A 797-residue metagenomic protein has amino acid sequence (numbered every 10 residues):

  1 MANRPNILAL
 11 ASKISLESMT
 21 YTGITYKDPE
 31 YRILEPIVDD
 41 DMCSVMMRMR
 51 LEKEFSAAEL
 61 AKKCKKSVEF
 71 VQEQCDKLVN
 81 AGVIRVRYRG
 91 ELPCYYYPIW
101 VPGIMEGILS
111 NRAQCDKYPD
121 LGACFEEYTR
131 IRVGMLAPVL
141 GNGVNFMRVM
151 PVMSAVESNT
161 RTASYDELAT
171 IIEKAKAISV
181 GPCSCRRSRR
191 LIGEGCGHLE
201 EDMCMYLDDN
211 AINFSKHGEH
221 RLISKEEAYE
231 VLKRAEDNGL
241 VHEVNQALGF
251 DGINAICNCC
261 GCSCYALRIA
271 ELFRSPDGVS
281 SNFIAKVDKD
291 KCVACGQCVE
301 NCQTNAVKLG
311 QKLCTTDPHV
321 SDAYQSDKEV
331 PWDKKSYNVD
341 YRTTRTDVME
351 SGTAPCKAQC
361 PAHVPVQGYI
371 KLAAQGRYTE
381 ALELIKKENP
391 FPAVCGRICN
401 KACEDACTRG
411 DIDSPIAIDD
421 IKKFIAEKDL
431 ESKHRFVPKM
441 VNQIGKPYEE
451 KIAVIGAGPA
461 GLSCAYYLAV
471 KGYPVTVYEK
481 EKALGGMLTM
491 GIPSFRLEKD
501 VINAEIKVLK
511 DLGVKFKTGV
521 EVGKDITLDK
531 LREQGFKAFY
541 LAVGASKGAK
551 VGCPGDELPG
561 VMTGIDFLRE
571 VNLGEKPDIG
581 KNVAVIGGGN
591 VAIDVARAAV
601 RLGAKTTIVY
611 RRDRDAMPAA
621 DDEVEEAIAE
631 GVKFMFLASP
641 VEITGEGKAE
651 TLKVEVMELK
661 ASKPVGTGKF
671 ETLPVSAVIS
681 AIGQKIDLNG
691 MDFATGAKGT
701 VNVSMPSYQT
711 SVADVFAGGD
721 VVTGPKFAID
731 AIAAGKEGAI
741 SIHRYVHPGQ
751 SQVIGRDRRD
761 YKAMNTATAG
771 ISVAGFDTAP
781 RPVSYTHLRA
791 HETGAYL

Functional and structural regions predicted by a protein language model:
R50, E54, A61-K63, A81-R87 (+9 more regions): Iron-sulfur cluster-binding cysteine motifs and their immediate structural context in ferredoxin-like electron-transfer
I99-E126: Short, amphipathic alpha-helical interaction segments positioned at domain boundaries
I425-K446, A504-K524, G548-L602, G696-S711: Glycine-rich dinucleotide-binding loop and its adjacent helix/turn
K451, K507-K550, E642-K648: Feature captures the FAD/FMN-dependent oxidoreductase FAD-binding
V477, E481-K517, R569-V571, A596-E642 (+1 more regions): Rossmann-like dinucleotide-binding cores of NAD(P)H-dependent redox enzymes
E557-N582, G647, A661-P725: FAD-site-proximal beta/loop scaffold in flavoenzymes
V721-I742: A conserved FAD-binding loop/helix module that cradles the flavin
T786-T793: Conserved small/polar residues in nucleotide/adenosyl-binding loops
